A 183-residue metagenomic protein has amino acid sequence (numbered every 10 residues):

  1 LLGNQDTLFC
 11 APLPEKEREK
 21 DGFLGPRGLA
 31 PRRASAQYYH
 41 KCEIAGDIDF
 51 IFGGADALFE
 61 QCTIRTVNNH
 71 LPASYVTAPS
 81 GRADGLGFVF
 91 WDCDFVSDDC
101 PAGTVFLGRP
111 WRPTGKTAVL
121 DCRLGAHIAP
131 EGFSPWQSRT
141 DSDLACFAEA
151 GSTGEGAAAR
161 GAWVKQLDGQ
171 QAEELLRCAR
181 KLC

Functional and structural regions predicted by a protein language model:
L1-C183: Sequence-level preference for short, compositionally simple segments enriched in small aliphatic or small polar residues
